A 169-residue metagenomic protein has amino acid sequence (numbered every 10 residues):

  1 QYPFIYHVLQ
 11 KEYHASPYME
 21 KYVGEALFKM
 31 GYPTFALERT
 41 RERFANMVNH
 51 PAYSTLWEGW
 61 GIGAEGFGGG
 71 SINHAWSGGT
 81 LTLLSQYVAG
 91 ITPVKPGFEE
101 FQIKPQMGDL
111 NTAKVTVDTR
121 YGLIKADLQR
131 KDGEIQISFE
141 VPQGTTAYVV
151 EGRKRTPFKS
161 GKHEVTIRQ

Functional and structural regions predicted by a protein language model:
Q1, E12-Y13, W57-G61: Short amphipathic alpha-helical segments, especially helix-boundary/capping motifs
Q1-I5, F35-A36: Solenoid-repeat scaffolds in large eukaryotic assemblies
F4-E20, F67-W76: Solvent-exposed loop and edge beta-strand segments that line ligand/cofactor-binding and catalytic clefts
V23-G24: Conserved small-residue packing positions in alpha-helical repeats and bundles
T34-Q169: Non-catalytic C-terminal accessory modules of carbohydrate-active enzymes
